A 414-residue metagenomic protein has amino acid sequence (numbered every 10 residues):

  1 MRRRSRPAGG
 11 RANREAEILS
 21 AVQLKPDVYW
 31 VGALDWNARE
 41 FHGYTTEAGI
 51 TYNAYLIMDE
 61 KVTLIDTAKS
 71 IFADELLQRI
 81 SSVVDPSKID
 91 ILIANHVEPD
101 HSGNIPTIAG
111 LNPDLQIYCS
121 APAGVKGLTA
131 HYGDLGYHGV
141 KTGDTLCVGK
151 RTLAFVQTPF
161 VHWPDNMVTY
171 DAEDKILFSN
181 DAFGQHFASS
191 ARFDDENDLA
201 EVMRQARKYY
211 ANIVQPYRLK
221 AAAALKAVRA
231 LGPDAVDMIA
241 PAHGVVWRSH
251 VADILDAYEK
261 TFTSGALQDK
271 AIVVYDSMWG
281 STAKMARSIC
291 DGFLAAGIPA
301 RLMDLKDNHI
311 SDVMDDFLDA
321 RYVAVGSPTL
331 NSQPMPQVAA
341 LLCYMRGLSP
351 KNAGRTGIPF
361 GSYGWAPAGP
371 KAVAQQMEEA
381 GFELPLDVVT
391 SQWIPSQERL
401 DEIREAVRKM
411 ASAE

Functional and structural regions predicted by a protein language model:
A21-S81, V168-D171, K175-F178, T282: Conserved beta-strand hairpin/beta-sheet module of binuclear metal-dependent hydrolase folds, prominently
V22-P26, Y118-N166, K220-K226: Metallo-beta-lactamase
V28, L177-E196: Short, solvent-exposed beta-strand-terminating loops
E60, I71-Y118: Active-site metal-binding motif and surrounding structural segment of the metallo-beta-lactamase
I65-T67, I89-V97, Q116-A121, L177-N180 (+1 more regions): Active-site neighborhood of phospho(di)ester-bond hydrolases with catalytic His/Asp-centered motifs
S189-R192, A200-I239, G244-V246, S288-L305 (+1 more regions): FMN-binding flavodoxin-like domain, especially the glycine-rich phosphate-binding loop
M238-L267, A340-L341: Short N-terminal or domain-adjacent regulatory/targeting segments
V274-A295: Short, charged N-terminal beta->alpha structural module
